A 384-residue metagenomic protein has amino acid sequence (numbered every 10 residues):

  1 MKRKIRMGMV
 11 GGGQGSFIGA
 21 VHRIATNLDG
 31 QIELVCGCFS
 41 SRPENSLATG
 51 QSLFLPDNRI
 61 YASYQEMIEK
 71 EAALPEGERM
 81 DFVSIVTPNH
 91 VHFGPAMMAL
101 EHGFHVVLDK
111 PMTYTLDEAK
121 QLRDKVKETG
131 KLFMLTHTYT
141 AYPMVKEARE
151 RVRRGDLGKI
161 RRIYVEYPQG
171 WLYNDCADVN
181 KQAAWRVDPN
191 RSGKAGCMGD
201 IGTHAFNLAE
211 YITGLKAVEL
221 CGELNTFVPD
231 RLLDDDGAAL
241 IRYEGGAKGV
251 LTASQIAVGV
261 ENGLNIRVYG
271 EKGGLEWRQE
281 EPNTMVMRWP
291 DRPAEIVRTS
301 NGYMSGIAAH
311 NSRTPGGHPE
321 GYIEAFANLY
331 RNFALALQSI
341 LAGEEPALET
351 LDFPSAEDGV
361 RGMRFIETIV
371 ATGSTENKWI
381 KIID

Functional and structural regions predicted by a protein language model:
M1-K4, N332-D384: C-terminal helix-rich "cap/oligomerization" subdomain common to oxidoreductases
M1-L55: N-terminal Rossmann-like dinucleotide-binding module
Q14, L132, Y139-R231, M285 (+2 more regions): Predominantly a Rossmann-like dinucleotide-binding segment in NAD(P)-dependent oxidoreductases
R59-K125: Beta-loop-alpha module in the N-terminal Rossmann-like domain of NAD(P)-dependent dehydrogenases, especially those
K70-M80, G155, S339-P346: Alpha-helix termini
L108, F133-L135, W277: Hydrophobic residues in well-ordered beta-strands that form the structural core
I201-T284: Glycine-rich, aromatic-lined ligand/substrate-binding cores of catalytic and carbohydrate-binding domains
Y211, A238, Y243, K272-F353: C-terminal glycine/acidic-rich active-site capping loop/insertion
